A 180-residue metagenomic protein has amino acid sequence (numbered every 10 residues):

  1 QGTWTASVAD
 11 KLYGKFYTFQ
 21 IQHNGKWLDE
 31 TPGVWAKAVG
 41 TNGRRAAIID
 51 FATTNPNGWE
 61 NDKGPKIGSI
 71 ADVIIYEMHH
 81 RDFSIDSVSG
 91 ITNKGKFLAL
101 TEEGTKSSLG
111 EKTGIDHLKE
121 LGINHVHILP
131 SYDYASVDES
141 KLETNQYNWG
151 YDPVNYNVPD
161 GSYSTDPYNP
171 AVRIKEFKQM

Functional and structural regions predicted by a protein language model:
G2-E102: The feature marks proteins involved in alpha-glucan
F19, M78, L118, I128 (+1 more regions): Conserved, mostly hydrophobic/aromatic
Q22-N24, S131-D133, G161: An acidic- and aromatic-residue-enriched active-site/binding cleft used to recognize and process polar
N61-G68, G114-G122: Short amphipathic alpha-helices and their capping/turn segments at secondary-structure boundaries
S89-T105, D138-M180: Aromatic- and acidic-residue-enriched carbohydrate-binding clefts of CAZyme catalytic domains
L100-L118: Short, acidic/polar
L109-T113, V126-H127, V172-Q179: Generic recognition of stable, solvent-exposed alpha-helical segments in well-folded globular domains
L118-N145: Carboxylate/His-rich catalytic cores and anion/metal-binding grooves
